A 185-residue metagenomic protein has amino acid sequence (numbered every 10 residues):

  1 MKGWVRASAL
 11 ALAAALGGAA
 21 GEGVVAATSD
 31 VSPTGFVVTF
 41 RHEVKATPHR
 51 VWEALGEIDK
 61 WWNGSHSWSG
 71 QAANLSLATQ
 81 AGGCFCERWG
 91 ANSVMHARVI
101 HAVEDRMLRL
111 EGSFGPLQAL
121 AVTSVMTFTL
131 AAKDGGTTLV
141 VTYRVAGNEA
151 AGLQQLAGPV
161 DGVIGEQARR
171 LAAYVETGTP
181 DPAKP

Functional and structural regions predicted by a protein language model:
M1-R6: Positively charged n-region of N-terminal signal peptides that target proteins for export
S8-A19: Bacterial N-terminal signal peptides
E22-A72: Hydrophobic ligand-binding cavity/cleft-lining segments
V51-A54, F85, V99, L110 (+2 more regions): Hydrophobic pocket/interface hotspot
E53-K60, E104, R169-E176: Sec-exported extracytoplasmic/periplasmic mature domains
I58-H96: Short beta-edge strand/loop motif at the mouth of beta-sheet-based domains
S76, G90-G136, R144-A146: Hydrophobic-ligand binding "helix-grip"
T138, R144-P185: A conserved amphipathic terminal alpha-helix motif
